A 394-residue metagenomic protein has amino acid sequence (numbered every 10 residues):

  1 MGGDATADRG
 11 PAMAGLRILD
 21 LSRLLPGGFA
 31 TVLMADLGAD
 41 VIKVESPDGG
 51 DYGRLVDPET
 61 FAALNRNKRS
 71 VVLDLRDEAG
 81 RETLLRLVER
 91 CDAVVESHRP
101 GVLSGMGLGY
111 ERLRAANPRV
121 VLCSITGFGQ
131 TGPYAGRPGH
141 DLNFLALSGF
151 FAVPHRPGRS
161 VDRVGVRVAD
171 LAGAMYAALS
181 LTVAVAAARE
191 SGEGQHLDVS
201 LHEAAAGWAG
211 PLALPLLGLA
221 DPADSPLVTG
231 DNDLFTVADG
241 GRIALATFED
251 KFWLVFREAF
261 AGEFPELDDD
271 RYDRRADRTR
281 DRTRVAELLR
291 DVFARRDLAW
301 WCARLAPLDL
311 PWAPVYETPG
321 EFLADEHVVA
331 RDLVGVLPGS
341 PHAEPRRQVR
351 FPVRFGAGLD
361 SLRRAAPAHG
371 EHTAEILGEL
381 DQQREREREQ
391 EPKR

Functional and structural regions predicted by a protein language model:
M1-E193, L217, A368, H372-R394: N-terminal helix-loop segment corresponding to the beta1-alpha1 unit of nucleotide/adenylate-binding folds
M1-R17, T236-A238, E317-R394: Terminal low-complexity tails and localization/encapsulation signals of metabolic enzymes
V41, A306-E321, Q383-R384: Short, well-structured beta-strand/strand-turn elements
D48, G127-G129, L201-A206, D239-G241 (+2 more regions): Glycine-rich beta-alpha junction loops
V161-A172, G194-H196, G230-N232, I243-A244 (+2 more regions): A short glycine-threonine-serine/GTX helix/turn-capping micro-motif
A184-A220, T318: Substrate-binding/catalytic subdomain of NAD(P)-dependent oxidoreductase enzymes
L219-N232: Active-site Gly/Thr loop motif
D231-L308, W312: Aromatic-enriched alpha-helical interface/lid elements that frame and gate functional surfaces
